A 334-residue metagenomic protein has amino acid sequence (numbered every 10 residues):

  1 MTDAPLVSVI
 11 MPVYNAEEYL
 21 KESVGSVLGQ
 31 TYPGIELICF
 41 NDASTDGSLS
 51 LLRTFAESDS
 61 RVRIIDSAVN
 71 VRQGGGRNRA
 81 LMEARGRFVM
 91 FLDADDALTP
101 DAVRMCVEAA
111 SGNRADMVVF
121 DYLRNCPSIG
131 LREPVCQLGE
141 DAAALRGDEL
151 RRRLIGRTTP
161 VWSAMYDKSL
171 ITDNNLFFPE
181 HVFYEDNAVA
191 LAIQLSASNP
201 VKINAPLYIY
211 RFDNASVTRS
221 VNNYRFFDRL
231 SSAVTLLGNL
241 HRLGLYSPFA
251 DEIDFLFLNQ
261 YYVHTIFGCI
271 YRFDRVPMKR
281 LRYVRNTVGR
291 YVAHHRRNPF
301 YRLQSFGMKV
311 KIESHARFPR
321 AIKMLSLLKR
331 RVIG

Functional and structural regions predicted by a protein language model:
P5-S8, S26, E36, A188: Cell-envelope/extracellular polymer assembly enzymes that use nucleotide-activated donors
N15-G29: Short, well-formed alpha-helical segments that are part of the catalytic scaffolds of diverse glycosyltransferases
V27, D42-A43, V71, A94: Conserved short acidic donor-positioning loop in nucleotide-sugar-dependent glycosyltransferases
P33, N41-L51, V69: A conserved acidic beta->alpha catalytic loop
S67-A84, F91, M105: Glycine-rich, basic loop-to-helix element that forms the pyrophosphate-binding segment of sugar-nucleotide handling
Q73, A94-V201, R211-V221: Donor-binding/catalytic cores of nucleotide-activated saccharide and glycerol-phosphate transferases/polymerases
A205-N214, S220-Y246, H264-H295: Catalytic core of nucleotide-sugar-dependent glycosyltransferases
Y271-G334: Membrane-interface aromatic/basic loop that binds lipid-linked glycans or pyrophosphate carriers, typified by
